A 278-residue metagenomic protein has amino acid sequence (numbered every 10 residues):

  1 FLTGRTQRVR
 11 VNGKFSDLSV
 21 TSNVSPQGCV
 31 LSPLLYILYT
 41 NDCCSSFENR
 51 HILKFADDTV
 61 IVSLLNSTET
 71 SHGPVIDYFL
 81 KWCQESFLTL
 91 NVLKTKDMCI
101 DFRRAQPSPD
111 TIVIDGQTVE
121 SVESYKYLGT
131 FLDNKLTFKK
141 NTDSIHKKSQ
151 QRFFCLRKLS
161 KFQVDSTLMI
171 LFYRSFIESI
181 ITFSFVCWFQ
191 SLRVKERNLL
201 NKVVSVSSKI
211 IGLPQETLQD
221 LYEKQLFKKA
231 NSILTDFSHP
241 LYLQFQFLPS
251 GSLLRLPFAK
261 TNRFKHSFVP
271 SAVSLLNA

Functional and structural regions predicted by a protein language model:
F1-P26, S63: Conserved pre-catalytic core of RNA-dependent polymerases
N12-F15, T89-E123: Short, conserved micro-motifs composed of acidic
N23-P33, L65-G73, T89-N91, T118 (+4 more regions): Conserved, non-catalytic sequence blocks in retroelement Pol enzymes and Pol-derived host proteins
G28, C43, I52, D57-T59 (+9 more regions): Mobile genetic element proteins and their domesticated derivatives, centered on retroelements and DNA transposons
P33-S63, I180: Active-site palm subdomain of RNA-directed nucleic acid polymerases
T59-Q84, F102, T137: Catalytic palm subdomain of template-directed nucleic-acid polymerases, centered on the conserved carboxylate motif
G116-V186: Basic, alpha-helical interaction scaffolds
Q190-A278: Short linear motifs embedded in intrinsically disordered, charge-biased segments
